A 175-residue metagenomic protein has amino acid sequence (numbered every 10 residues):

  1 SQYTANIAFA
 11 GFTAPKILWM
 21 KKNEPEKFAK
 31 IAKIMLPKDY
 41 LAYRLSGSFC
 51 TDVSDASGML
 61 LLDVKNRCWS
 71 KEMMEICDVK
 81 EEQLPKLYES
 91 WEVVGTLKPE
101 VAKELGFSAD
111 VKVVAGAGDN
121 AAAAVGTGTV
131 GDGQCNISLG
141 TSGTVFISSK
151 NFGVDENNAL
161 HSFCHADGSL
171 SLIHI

Functional and structural regions predicted by a protein language model:
Q2-G118: Gly/Ser/Thr-rich active-site cleft segment
I34, D110-G126, Q134-S138, T144-V145: Short glycine-aspartate micro-motif
L45-G47, G131, S148-N151: Short acidic-glycine loop/turn motifs at beta-strand connectors
E104-F107, G126-V130: A short acidic-Thr-Gly-centered motif at the start of a beta-strand
G140, G168: Active-site core of glycosidic bond-cleaving carbohydrate-active enzymes
F146-C164: Flexible glycine/proline-rich, aromatic-decorated loop/lid segments
S171: Conserved active-site carboxylates
H174-I175: Conserved small/polar residues in nucleotide/adenosyl-binding loops
